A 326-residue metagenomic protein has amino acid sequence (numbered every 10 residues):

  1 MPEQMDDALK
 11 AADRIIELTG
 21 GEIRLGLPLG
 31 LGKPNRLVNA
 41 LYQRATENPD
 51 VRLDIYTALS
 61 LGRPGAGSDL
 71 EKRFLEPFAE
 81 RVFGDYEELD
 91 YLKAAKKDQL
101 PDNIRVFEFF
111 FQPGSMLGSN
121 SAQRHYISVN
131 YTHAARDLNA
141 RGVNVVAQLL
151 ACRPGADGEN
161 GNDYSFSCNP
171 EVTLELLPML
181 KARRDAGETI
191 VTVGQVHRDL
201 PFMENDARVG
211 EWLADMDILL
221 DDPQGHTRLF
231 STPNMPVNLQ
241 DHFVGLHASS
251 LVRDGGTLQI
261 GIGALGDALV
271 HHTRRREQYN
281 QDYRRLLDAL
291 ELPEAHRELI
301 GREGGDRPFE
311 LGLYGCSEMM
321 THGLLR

Functional and structural regions predicted by a protein language model:
M1-R326: Conserved alpha/beta enzyme-core scaffold
